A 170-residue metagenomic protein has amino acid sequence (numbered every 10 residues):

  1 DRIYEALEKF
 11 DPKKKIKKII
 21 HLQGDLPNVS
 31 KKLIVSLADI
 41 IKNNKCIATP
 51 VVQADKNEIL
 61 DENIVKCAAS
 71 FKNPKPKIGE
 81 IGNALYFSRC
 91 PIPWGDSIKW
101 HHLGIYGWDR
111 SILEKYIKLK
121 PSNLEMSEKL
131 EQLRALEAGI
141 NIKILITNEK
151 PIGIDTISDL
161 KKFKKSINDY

Functional and structural regions predicted by a protein language model:
D1-L22, L26-S36: Short phosphate-binding loop-to-helix
D1-Y4, L60-E62, I154-K162: Short secondary-structure transition/capping segments
E8-P12, K42, N168: Residue-level signal for alpha-helix termini/capping positions
K9, E62-I64, K164: One-carbon transfer enzymes
K14-I16, N43-I47, I140: Short, high-confidence coil segments that cap the C-terminus of an alpha-helix and link into the following beta-strand
I19-L22, A48-P50, Y116, K143-T147: Short beta-strands and strand-loop turn motifs
V29-S122: Conserved core of the sugar-phosphate nucleotidyltransferase
S97-Y170: Conserved alpha/beta core of the MobA/IspD/sugar-nucleotide pyrophosphorylase nucleotidyltransferase superfamily
